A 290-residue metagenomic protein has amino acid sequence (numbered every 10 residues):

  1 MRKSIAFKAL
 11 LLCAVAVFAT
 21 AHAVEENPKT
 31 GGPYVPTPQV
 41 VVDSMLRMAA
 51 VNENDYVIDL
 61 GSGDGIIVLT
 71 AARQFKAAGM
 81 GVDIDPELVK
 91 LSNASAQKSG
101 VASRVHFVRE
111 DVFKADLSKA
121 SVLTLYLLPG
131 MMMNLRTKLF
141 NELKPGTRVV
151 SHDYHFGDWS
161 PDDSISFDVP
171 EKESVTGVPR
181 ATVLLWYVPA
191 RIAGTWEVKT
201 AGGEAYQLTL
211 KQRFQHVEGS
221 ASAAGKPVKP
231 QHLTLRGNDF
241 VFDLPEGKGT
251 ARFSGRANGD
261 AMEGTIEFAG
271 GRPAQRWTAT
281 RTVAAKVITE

Functional and structural regions predicted by a protein language model:
A21-D55: S-adenosyl-L-methionine
N54-G63: Conserved class I S-adenosyl-L-methionine
G65-L69: Glycine-rich SAM-binding Motif I of class I
A78-D83: Conserved SAM-binding motif I beta-strand of class I
D85-K119: S-adenosyl-L-methionine
G146-H155: Conserved beta-strand signature within the Rossmann-like core of class I S-adenosyl-L-methionine
H155-E197: Active-site capping/gating segments
A190-T282, I288-E290: Central antiparallel beta-sheet cores of small beta-barrel/beta-sandwich binding domains
